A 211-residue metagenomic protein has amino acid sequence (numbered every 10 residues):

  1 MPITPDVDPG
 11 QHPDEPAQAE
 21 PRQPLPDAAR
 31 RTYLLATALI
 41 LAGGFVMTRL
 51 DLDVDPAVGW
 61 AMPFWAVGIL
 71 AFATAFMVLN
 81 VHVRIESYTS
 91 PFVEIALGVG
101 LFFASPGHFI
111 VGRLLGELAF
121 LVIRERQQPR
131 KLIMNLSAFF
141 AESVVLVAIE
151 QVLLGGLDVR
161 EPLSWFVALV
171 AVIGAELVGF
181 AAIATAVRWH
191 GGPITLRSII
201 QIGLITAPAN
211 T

Functional and structural regions predicted by a protein language model:
P2-T211: Membrane-embedded alpha-helical hairpins and interfacial helices in multi-pass inner-membrane proteins
